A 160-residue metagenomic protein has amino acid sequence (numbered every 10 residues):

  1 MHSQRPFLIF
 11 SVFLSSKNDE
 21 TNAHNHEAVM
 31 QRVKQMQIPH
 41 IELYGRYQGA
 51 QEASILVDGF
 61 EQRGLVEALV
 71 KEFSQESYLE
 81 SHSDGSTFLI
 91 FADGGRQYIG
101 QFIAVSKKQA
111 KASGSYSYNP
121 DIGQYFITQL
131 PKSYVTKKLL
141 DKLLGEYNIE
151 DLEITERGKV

Functional and structural regions predicted by a protein language model:
M1-I41, R46, K111-V160: N-terminal, charge-rich interaction modules
Q4-F7, A50-S54, S74-S77: Short, surface-exposed beta-edge/turn micro-motifs
L8, R63, E72, Y98-Q101: Active-site-proximal loop/helix of nucleotide/amide-processing enzymes and allied scaffolds
F10-V12, L56-F60, S81: Short His-Asn-centered micro-motif
Q35-A68, E72: Short, intrinsically disordered low-complexity segments
E72-S86: Conserved short beta-strand edge segments in small beta-sheet-based binding/regulatory domains
S83-F88, Q97, Y118, T128: A generic "folded-domain core" signal
L89-K111: Short, low-order "capping/linker" segments at domain edges
